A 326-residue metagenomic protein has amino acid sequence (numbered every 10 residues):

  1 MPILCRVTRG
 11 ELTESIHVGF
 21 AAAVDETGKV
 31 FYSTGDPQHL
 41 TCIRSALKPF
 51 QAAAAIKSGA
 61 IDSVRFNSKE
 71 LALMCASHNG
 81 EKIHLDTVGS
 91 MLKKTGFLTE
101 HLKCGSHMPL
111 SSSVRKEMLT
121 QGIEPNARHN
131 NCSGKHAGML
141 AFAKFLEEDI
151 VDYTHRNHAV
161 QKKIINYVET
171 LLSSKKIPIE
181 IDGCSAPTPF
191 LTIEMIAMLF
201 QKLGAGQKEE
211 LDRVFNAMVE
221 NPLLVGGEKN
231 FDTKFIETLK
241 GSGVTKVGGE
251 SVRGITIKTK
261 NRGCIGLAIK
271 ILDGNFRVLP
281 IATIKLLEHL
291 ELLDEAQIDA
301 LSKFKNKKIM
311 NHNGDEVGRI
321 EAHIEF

Functional and structural regions predicted by a protein language model:
M1-Q38: Beta-lactamase-like hydrolase cores
I16-A21, A137, I165, E250-R253: Short glycine-rich loop/turn motifs
G28-Q38, L119-E124, K175-I181: Glycine/charged-rich beta-loop-alpha catalytic/anionic-binding loops adjacent to active sites
F31, G59-L71: Short, well-structured active-site flanking segments
I43-I61: Active-site SXXK
I56-V64, G96-E100, E147-D152, H158-P178 (+3 more regions): Bacterial peptidoglycan biogenesis and beta-lactam-recognition machinery
N67-K176: Active-site-adjacent helix/loop patches that line small-molecule binding or acyl-intermediate pockets
Q201-F326: Structured C-terminal helix/loop/strand segments within mature extracytoplasmic catalytic/sensor domains
